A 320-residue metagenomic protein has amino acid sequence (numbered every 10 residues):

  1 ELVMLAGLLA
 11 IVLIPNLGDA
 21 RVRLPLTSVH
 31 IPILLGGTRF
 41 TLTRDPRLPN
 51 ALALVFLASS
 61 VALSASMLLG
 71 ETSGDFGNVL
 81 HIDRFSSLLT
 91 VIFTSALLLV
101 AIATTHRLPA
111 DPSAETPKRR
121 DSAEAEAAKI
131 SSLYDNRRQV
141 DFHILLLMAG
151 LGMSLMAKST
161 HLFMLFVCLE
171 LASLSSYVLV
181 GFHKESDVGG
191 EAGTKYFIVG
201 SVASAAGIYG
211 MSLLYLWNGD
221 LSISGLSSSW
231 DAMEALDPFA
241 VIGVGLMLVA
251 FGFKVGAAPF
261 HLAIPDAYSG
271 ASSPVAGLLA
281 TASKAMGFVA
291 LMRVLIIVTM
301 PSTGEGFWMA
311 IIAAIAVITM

Functional and structural regions predicted by a protein language model:
E1-M320: Alpha-helical transmembrane segments of multi-pass membrane proteins predominantly involved in bioenergetics
